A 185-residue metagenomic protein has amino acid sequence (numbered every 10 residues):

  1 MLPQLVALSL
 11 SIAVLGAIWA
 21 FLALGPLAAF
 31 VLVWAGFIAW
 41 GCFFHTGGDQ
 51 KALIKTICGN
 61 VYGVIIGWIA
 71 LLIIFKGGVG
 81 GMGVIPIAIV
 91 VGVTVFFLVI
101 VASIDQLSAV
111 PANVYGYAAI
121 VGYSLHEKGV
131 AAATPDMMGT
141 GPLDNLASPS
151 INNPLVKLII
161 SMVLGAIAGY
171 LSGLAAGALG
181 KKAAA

Functional and structural regions predicted by a protein language model:
M1-L10: N-terminal membrane topogenic signal
I12-G25, N60, V64-K76, V91-S103 (+2 more regions): Transmembrane alpha-helical segments of multi-pass membrane transport proteins and ion-pumping complexes
A13, A17, A28-G47, G92-L98 (+1 more regions): Pore- and pathway-forming membrane helices of multi-pass small-molecule/ion transporters and channels
L22-G36, V79-G92: Structural signature of hydrophobic alpha-helical transmembrane segments
V33-F75: Alpha-helical membrane segments and adjacent membrane-interface helices in multi-pass membrane proteins
L53-Y62, V84-A88, L107-Y117: Cytoplasmic-side transmembrane-helix entry/capping segments in multi-pass membrane proteins
A147-I167: Individual transmembrane alpha-helices with interfacial aromatic-anchor signatures
G177-A185: Short, charged juxtamembrane terminal tails flanking transmembrane helices
